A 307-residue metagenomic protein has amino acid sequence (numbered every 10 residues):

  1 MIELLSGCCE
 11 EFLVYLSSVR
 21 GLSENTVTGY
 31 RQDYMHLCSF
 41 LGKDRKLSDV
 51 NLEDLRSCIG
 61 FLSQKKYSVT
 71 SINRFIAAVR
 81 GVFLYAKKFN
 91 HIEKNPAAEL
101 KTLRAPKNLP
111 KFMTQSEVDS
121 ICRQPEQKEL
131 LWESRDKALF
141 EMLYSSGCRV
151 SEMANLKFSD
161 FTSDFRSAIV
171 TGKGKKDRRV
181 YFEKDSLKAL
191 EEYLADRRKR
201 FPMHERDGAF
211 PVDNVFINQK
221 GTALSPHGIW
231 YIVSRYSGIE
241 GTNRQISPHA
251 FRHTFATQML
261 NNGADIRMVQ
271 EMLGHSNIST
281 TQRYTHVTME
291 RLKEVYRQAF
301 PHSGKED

Functional and structural regions predicted by a protein language model:
M1-D307: Conserved catalytic core of the tyrosine transesterase superfamily
